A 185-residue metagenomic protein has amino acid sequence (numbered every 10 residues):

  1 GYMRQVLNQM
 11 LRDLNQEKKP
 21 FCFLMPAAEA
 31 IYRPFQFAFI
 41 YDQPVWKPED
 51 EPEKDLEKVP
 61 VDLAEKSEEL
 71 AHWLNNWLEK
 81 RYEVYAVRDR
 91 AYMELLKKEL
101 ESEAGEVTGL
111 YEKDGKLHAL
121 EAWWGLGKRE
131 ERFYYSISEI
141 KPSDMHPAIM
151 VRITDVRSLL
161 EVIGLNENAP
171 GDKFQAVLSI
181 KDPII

Functional and structural regions predicted by a protein language model:
G1-L14, S136-S143: Conserved acetyl-CoA-binding loop-helix of GNAT-fold acetyltransferases
V6-M10, A27-A28, L96: Short, hydrophobic/aromatic alpha-helical segments in well-folded domains
R12-K18, Y111-G115: Secondary-structure boundary elements
N15-P20, P26-P44: Conserved active-site alpha-helix within GNAT-family acetyltransferase domains
P20-C22, V107-T108: Beta-sheet entry/capping signal
F39, Q43-K181: Amide-forming acyltransferase catalytic core, primarily the GNAT-like/NAT-type and related acyltransferase folds
I184-I185: Polybasic (Lys/Arg-rich)
